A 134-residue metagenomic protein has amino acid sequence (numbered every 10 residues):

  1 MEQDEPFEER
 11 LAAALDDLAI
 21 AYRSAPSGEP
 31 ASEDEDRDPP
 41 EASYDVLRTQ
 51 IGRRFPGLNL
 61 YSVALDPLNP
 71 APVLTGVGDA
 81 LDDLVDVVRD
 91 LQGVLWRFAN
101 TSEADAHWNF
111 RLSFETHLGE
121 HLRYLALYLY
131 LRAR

Functional and structural regions predicted by a protein language model:
M1-E41: N-terminal interaction modules that seed assembly of large macromolecular complexes
Q3, F7-R10, D36-P39, S43 (+4 more regions): Non-membrane alpha-helical secondary structure
L11-A21, A25, L47, I51-R54 (+4 more regions): Amphipathic alpha-helices that form helix-helix packing interfaces
S24-G28, G57-A64, R97-A104, L131-R134: Intrinsically disordered or highly flexible coil/loop and linker segments, enriched in small and charged/polar residues
G28-L95: Long amphipathic alpha-helical segments
P72-D79, D83-R134: Acidic, proline/glycine-rich low-complexity IDRs
